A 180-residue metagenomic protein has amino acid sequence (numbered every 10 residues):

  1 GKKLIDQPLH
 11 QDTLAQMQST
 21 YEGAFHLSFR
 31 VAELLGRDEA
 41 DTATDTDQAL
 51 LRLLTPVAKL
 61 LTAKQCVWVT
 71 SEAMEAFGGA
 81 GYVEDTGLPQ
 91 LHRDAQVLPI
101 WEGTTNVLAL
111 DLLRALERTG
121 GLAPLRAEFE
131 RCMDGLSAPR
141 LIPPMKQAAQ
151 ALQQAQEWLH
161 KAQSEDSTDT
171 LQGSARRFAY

Functional and structural regions predicted by a protein language model:
G1-Y180: Flavin-dependent oxidoreductase catalytic core characteristic of acyl-CoA dehydrogenase/oxidase-like enzymes
